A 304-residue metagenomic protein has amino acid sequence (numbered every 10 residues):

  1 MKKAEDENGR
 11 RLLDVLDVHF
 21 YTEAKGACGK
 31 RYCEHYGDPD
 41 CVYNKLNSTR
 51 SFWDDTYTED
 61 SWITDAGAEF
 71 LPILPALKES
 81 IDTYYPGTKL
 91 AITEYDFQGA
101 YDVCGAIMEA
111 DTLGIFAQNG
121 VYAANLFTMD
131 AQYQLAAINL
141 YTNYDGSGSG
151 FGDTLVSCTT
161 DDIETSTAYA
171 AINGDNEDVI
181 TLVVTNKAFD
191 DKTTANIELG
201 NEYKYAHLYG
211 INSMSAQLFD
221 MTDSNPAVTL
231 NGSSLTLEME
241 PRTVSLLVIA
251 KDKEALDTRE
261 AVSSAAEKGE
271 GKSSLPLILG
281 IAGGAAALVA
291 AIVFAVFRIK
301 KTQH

Functional and structural regions predicted by a protein language model:
M1-C104, E109: Noncatalytic carbohydrate-binding groove/subsite architecture in carbohydrate-active enzymes
L16, E94, F116, L182 (+1 more regions): Conserved, mostly hydrophobic/aromatic
D102, L113-T181, K187, Y205-H207 (+1 more regions): Glycan-recognition and catalytic regions of carbohydrate-active enzymes
I163-K204, I211, E240-L256: Carbohydrate-binding surface patches
I197, N201-T243, R259-V262: Acidic, Ser/Thr/Pro-rich beta/coil linker or hinge segments at domain junctions
A250-S273: C-terminal low-complexity, Ser/Thr- and acidic/Pro-rich disordered "stalk" regions positioned immediately N-terminal
I278-L288: Single-pass type I membrane protein transmembrane segment
V289-H304: C-terminal membrane-anchoring or membrane-association module
